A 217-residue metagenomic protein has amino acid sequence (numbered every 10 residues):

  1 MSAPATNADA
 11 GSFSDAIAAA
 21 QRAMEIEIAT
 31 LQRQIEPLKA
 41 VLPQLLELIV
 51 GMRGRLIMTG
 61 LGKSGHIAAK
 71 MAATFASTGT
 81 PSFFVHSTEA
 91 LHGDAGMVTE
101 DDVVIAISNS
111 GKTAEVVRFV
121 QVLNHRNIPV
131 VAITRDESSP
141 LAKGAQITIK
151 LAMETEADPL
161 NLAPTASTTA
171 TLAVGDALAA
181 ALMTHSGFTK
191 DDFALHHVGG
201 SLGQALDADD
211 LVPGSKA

Functional and structural regions predicted by a protein language model:
M1-A5, K216: Terminal intrinsically disordered, low-complexity tails
S2, D9, F13-G51: An N-terminal, well-structured beta->alpha segment
N7-A10, D158-L160: Intrinsically disordered, low-complexity segments enriched in polar/charged residues with Gly/Pro, especially when
R22, I26, P37-A40, Q44 (+8 more regions): Conserved active-site and cofactor/substrate-binding residues in soluble primary-metabolism enzymes
L45, A68, L91, S167 (+5 more regions): Residue-level detector of solvent-exposed, low-hydrophobicity positions
V50, G54-M183: Glycine-rich phosphate-binding loops that contact phosphosugars or nucleotide phosphates
K143, A157, T184-A217: Internal, active-site/partner-interface "lid" segment
